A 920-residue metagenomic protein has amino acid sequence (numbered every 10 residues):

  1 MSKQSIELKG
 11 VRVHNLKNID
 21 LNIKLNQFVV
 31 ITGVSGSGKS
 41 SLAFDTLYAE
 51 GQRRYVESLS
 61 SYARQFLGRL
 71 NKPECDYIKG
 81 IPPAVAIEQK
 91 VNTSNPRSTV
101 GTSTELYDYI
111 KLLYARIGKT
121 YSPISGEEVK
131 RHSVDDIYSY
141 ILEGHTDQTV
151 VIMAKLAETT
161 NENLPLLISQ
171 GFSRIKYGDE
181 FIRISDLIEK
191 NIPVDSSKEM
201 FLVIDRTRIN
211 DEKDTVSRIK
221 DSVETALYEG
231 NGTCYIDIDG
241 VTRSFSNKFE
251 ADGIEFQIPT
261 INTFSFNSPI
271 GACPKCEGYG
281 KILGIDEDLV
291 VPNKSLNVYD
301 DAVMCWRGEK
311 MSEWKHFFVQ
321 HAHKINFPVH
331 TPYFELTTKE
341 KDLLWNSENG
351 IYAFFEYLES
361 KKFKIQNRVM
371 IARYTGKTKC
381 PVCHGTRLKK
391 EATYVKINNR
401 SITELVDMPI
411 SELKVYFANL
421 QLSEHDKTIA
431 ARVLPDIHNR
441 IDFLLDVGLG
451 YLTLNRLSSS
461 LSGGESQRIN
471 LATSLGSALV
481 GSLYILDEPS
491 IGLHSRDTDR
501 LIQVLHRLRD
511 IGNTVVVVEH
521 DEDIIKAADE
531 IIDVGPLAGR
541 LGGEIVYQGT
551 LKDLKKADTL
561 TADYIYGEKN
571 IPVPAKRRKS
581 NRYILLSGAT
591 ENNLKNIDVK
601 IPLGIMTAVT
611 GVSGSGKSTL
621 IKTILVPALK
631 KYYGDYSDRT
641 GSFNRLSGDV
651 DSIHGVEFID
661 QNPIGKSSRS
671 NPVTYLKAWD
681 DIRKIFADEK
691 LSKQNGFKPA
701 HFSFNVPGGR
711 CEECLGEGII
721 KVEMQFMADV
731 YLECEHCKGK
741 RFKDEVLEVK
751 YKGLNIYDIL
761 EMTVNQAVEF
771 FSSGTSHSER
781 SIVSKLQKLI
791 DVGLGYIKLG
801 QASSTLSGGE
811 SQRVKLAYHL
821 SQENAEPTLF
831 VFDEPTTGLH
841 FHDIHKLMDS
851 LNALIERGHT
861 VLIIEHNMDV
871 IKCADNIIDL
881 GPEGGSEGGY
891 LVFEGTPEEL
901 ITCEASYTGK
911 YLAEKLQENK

Functional and structural regions predicted by a protein language model:
M1-K920: Conserved phosphate-binding elements of NTP-dependent enzyme cores
